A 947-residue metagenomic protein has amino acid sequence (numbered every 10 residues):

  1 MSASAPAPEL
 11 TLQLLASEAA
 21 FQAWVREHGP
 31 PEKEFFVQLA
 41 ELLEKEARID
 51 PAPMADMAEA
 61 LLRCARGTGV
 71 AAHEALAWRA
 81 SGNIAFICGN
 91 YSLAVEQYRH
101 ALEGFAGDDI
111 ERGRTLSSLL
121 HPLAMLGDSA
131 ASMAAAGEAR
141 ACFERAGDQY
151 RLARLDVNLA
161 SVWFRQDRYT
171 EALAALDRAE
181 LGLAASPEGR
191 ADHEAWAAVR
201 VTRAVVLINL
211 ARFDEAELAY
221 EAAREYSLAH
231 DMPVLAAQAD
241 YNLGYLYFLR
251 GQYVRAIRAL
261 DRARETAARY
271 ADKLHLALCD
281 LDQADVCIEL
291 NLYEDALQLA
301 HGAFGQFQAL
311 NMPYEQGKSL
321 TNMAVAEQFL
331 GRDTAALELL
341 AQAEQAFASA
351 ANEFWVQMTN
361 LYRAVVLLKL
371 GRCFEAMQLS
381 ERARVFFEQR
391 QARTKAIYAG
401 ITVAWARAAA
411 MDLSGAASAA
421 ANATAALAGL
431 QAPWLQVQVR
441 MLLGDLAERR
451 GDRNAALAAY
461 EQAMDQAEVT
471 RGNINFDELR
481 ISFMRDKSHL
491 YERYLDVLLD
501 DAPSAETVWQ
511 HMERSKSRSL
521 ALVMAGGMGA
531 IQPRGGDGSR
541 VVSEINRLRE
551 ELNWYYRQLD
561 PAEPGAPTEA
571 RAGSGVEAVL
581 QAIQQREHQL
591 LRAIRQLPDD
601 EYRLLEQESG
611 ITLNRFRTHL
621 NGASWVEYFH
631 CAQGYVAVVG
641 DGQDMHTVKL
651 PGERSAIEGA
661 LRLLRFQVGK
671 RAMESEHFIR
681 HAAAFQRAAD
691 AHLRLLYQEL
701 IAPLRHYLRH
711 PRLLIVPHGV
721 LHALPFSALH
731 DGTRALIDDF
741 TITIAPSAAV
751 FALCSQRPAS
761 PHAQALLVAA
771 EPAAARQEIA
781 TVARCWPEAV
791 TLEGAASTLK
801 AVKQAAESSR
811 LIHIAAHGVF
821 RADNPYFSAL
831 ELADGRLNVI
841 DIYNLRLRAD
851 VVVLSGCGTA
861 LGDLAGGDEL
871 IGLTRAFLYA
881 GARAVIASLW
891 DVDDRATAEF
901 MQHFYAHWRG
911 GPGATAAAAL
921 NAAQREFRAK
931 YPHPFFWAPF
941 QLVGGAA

Functional and structural regions predicted by a protein language model:
M1-E111, S129, A146, R549 (+1 more regions): Flexible inter-repeat linkers and adjacent short helices within tandem amphipathic alpha-helical repeat scaffolds
S2-A3, V437, R453-R734, A759-L766: Amphipathic alpha-helical protein-protein interaction segments
W24-G29, R63-A72, E103-I110, F143-Q149 (+8 more regions): Flexible helix-coil transition and linker loops at the boundaries of alpha-helical arrays
F36-I49, A75-N90, E111-D128, R151-D167 (+10 more regions): Tandem amphipathic alpha-helical repeat scaffolds
A60-R63, H100, E138, R145 (+16 more regions): The canonical alpha-helical register within tetratricopeptide repeats
A65-R66, A85, F105, F143-E144 (+17 more regions): Eukaryotic all-alpha helical interaction scaffolds
L605-A947: Catalytic cores of enzymes
